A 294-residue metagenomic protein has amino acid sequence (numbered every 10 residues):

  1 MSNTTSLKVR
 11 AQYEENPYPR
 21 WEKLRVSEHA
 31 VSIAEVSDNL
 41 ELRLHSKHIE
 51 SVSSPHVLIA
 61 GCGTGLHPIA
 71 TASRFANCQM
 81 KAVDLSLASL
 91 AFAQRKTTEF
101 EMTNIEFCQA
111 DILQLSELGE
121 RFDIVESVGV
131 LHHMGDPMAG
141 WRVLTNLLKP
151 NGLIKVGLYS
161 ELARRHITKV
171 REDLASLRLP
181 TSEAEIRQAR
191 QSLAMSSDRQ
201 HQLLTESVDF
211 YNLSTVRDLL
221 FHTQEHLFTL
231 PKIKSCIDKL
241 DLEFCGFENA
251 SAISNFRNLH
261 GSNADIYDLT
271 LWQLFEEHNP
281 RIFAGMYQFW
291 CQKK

Functional and structural regions predicted by a protein language model:
E15-R20, R25-P55, A70: Conserved alpha-helix/loop element of class I SAM-dependent methyltransferases that forms part of the SAM/SAH-binding
T64-N77: Conserved SAM-binding loop of SAM-dependent methyltransferases across substrates and taxa, primarily the Class I
E101-L113: Conserved SAM-binding strand-loop segment of SAM-dependent methyltransferases
S116-I124: A short acidic, Gly/Pro-enriched loop at the edge of an enzyme's catalytic core that lines a small-molecule cofactor
D123-P137, S160: A short SAM/SAH-binding and catalytic strip from SAM-dependent methyltransferases
M138-P150: A short glycine-rich, Lys/Arg-flanked "PGG" loop and its adjoining helix->strand segment in the class I
L153-Q202: Conserved class I S-adenosyl-L-methionine
S196-K294: Rossmann-like AdoMet/SAM-dependent catalytic core
